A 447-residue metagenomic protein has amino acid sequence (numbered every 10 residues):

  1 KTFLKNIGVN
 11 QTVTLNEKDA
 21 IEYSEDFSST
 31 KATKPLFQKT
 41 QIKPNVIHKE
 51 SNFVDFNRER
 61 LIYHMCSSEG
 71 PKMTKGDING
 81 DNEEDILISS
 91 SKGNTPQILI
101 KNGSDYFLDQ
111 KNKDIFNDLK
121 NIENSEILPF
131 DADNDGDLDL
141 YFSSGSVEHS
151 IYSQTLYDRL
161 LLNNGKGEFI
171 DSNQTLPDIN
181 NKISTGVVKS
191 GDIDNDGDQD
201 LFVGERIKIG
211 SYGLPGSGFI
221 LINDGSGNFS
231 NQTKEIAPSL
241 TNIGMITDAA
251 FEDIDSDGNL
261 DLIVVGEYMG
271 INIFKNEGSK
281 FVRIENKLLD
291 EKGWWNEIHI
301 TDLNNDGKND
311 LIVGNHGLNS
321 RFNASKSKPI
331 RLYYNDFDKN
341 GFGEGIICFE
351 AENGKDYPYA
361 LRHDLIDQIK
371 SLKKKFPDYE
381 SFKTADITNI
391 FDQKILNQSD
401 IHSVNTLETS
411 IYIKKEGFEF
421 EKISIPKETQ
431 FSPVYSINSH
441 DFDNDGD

Functional and structural regions predicted by a protein language model:
K1-I7, N286-A360, G446: Repeat-solenoid scaffold signature
T2-D26: Extended acidic/polar, glycine-enriched regions that form or flank non-catalytic beta-rich accessory modules
A20-S68, I100-I122, R159-I183, P215 (+3 more regions): Blade-edge motifs of beta-propeller repeat domains
E69-G80, E123-N134, L162, L176-P177 (+6 more regions): Beta-propeller blade termini
G80-S90, N134-S143, N195-G204, S256-V265 (+2 more regions): Acidic/hydrophobic-patterned starts of short beta strands in beta-sheet-rich repeat architectures
L87-F107: Beta-propeller domains
S91-N94, S150-L156, G210-G216, E267-M269 (+2 more regions): Short, solvent-exposed loop/turn segments at conserved positions within beta-propeller repeat blades
P129-N163, K189-G191, N195, Q199: Hydrophobic or amphipathic alpha-helical targeting/insertion segments
